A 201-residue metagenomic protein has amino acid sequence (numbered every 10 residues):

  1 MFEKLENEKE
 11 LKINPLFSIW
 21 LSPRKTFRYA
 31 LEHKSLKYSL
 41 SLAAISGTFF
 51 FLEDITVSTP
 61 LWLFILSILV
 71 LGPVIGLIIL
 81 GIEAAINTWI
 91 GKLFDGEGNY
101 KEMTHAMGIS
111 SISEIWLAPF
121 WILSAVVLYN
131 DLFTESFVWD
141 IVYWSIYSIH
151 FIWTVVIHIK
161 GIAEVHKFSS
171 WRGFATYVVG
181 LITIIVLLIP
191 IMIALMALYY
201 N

Functional and structural regions predicted by a protein language model:
M1-L5: N-terminal, intrinsically disordered, low-complexity segments that immediately precede the first transmembrane helix
E6-A106, S110-E114: Selected alpha-helical membrane-embedding segments in polytopic membrane proteins
T56, S124, I191-A194: Helix-loop junctions at the membrane-solvent interface of multi-pass transporters, primarily the C-terminal
T56-I68, V126-V142, Y199: Membrane-interfacial helix-loop-helix connectors in multipass membrane proteins
N87-T88, G96-I189: Hydrophobic alpha-helical transmembrane segments and adjacent short intramembrane/lumenal linkers of inner/organellar
L187-N201: Juxtamembrane boundary at the C-terminal end of a transmembrane helix
